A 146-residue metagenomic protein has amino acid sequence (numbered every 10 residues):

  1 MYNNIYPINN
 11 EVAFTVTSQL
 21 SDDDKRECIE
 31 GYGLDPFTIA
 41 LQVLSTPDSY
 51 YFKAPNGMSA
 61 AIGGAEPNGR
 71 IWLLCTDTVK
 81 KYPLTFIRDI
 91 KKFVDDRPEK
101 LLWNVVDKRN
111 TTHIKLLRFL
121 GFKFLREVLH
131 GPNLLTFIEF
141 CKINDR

Functional and structural regions predicted by a protein language model:
M1-L34: Short amphipathic alpha-helix that is part of the acyltransferase structural core
I39-F52, M58-A61, P98, L135: A short helix-loop-beta-strand connector motif used in the catalytic cores of GNAT acetyltransferases and, in some
T46-D48, R70, R146: Charged interaction scaffolds used for protein-protein
I62-G69: A conserved beta-strand-loop-helix scaffold within acyl/acetyltransferase catalytic domains
W72-I87: A short, internal acetyl-CoA/4′-phosphopantetheine-binding micro-motif in the GNAT/acyltransferase core
R88-L102, L120: Conserved acyl-CoA
W103-R118, L129-L134: Conserved beta-strand-loop-alpha-helix junction that forms the acyl-donor binding cleft
H130-R146: C-terminal "cap" of GNAT-fold acetyltransferases
